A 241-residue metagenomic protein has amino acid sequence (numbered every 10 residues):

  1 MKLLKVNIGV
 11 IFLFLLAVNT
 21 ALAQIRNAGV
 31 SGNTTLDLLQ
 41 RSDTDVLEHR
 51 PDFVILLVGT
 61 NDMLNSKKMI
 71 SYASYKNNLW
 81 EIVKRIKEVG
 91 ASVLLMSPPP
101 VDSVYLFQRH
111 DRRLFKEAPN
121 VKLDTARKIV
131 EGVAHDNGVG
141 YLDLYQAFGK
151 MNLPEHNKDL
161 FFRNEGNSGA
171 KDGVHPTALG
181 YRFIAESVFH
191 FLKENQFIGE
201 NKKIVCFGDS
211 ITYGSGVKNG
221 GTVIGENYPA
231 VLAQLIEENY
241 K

Functional and structural regions predicted by a protein language model:
M1-Q24: Bacterial Sec-dependent N-terminal signal peptides
K2-L3, Q24-I25, N33, D37-K202 (+2 more regions): Alpha-helical cap/lid subdomain in secreted, periplasmic, or secretory-pathway luminal O-acyl-processing enzymes
N27, C206: Class I SAM-dependent methyltransferase core
M96, F207-G208: Short hydrophobic segments within beta-strands
S210-G216: Surface-exposed beta-loop-beta
